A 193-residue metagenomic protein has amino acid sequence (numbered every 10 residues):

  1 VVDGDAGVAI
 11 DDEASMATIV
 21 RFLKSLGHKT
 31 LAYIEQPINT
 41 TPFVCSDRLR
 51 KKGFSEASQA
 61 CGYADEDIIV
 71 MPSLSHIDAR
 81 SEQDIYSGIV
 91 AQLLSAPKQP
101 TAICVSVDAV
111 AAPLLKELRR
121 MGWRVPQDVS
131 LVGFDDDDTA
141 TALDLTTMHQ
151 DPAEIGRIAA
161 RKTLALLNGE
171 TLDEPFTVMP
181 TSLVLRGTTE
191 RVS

Functional and structural regions predicted by a protein language model:
V2-S193: Bacterial carbohydrate/catabolite-sensing allosteric modules
